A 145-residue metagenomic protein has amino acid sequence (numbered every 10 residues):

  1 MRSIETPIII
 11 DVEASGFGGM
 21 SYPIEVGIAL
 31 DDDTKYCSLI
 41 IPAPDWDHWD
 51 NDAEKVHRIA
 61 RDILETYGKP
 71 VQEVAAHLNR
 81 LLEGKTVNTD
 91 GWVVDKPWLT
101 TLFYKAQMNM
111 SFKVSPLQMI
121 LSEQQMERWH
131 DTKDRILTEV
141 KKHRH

Functional and structural regions predicted by a protein language model:
R2-P97, T101, L137: Conserved non-catalytic scaffold segment of RNase H-like nuclease domains
I59-D62, R128-H145: A polyampholytic, Gly/Pro-enriched intrinsically disordered region
V87, Y104-M108, M126: Alpha-helix capping at helix-to-loop junctions
D95-V114: Substrate-recognition/cap helix-loop segment adjacent to the acidic, metal-dependent catalytic center of Asp-based
S111-R135: Short, flexible loop segments at boundaries between secondary-structure elements
